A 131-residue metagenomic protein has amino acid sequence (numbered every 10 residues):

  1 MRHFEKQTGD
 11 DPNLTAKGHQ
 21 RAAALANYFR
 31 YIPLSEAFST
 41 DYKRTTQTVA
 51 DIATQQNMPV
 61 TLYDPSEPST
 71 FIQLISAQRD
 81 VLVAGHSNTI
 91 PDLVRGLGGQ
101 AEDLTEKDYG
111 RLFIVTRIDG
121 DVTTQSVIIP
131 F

Functional and structural regions predicted by a protein language model:
M1-Q78, T89-F131: Active-site-proximal alpha-helix that buttresses catalytic centers in soluble enzyme cores
Q78-A84: Residue-level preference for the first positions of well-ordered beta-strands
